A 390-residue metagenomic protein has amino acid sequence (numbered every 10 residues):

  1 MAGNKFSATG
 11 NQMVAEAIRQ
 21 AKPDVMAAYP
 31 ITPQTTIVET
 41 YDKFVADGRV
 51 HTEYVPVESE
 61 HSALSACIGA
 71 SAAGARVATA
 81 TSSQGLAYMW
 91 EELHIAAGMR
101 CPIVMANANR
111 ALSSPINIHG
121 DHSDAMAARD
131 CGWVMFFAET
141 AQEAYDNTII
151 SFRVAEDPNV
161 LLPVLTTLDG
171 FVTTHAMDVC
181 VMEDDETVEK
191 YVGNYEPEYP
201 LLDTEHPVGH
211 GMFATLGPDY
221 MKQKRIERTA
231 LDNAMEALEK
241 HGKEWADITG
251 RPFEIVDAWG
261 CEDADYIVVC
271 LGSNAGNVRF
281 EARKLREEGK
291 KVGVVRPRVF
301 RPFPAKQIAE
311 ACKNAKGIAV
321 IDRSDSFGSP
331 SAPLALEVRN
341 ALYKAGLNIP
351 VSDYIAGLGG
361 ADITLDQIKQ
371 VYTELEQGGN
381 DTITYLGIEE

Functional and structural regions predicted by a protein language model:
M1-A127, G132-W133, I149-I150, D169 (+1 more regions): Thiamine diphosphate
I37-T40, A66-I68, M89-L93, S114-G120 (+6 more regions): Short acidic, glycine/serine/threonine-rich loops at helix termini
D42-D47, F280-V294, Y343-K344: Short helix-loop-beta junction
R110-A111, L168-H175, Y195, G272 (+2 more regions): Glycine-rich beta-alpha junction loops
H119-P163, T167-G170, N348-A361: Conserved thiamine diphosphate
P163-D257: Conformationally flexible catalytic loops at phosphate/diphosphate-handling active centers
A258-K290, F303-E310: Redox- and metal-dependent alpha/beta enzyme cores, enriched for Fe-S-associated oxidoreductases and cofactor-handling
D322-E390: Peripheral docking tails and interdomain loops at the edges of cofactor- or intermediate-handling domains
